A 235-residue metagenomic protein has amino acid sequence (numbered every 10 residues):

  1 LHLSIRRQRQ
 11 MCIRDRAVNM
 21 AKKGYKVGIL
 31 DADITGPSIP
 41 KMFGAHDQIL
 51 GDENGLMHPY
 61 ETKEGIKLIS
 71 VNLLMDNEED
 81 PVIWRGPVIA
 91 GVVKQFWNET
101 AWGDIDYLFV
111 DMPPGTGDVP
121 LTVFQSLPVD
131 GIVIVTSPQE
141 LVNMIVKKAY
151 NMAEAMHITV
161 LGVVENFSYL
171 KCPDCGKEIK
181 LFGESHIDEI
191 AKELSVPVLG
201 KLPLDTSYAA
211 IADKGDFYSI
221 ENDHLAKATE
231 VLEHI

Functional and structural regions predicted by a protein language model:
L1-I13: Single conserved hydrophobic/aromatic residue that forms the stacking wall/gate of nucleotide- or nucleobase-binding
A17, A21, F124: Gly/Ala-rich phosphate-binding loop of Rossmann-like dinucleotide-binding domains, activating on the conserved
Y25-E78, I83, A90: Phosphate-binding loop that captures ATP/GTP phosphates
D31, I39, I69, V93 (+5 more regions): Residue-level signature of catalytic and energy-coupling elements of molecular machines, predominantly ATP/GTP-dependent
I69, M112, Q125, V231-H234: Glycine-rich phosphate-binding loops of nucleotide-dependent enzymes
M75-V123: Phosphate-binding/switch loop-helix module in NTP-utilizing enzymes
A101, P120-E140: Inter-motif core of Ras-like GTPase G domains
M152-I235: C-terminal lobe/tail of nucleotide-utilizing enzymes
